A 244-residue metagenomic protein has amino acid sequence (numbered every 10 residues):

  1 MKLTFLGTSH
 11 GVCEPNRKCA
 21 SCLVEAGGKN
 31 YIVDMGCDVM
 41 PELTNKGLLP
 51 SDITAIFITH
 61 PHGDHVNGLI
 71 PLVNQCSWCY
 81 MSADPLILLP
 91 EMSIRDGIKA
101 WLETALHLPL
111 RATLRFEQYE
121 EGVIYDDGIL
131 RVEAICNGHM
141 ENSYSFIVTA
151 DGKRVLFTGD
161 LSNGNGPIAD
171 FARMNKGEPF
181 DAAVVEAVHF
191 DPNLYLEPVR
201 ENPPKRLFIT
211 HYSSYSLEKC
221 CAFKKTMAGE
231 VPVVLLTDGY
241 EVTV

Functional and structural regions predicted by a protein language model:
M1-K46, N142-S162: Conserved beta-strand hairpin/beta-sheet module of binuclear metal-dependent hydrolase folds, prominently
T8-S9, M35-D38, P61, N137-H139 (+4 more regions): Active-site metal-binding loops of divalent metal-dependent hydrolases
K29-Y31, D52-A55, L130, K153-F157 (+2 more regions): Structural motif
D38-L88, G177-V184: Active-site metal-binding motif and surrounding structural segment of the metallo-beta-lactamase
M40-P41, R95, E141-S143, G164-P167 (+2 more regions): Short, well-ordered alpha-helical microsegments
L48-S51, A112, G128-L130, G177-E178 (+1 more regions): Structured loop/turn residues at beta-strand edges in well-structured enzyme cores
S82-S143, A150-D151, V233-T243: Metallo-beta-lactamase
I168-A182, D191-V244: Binuclear metal-ion centers of metallo-dependent hydrolases, dominated by the metallo-beta-lactamase
